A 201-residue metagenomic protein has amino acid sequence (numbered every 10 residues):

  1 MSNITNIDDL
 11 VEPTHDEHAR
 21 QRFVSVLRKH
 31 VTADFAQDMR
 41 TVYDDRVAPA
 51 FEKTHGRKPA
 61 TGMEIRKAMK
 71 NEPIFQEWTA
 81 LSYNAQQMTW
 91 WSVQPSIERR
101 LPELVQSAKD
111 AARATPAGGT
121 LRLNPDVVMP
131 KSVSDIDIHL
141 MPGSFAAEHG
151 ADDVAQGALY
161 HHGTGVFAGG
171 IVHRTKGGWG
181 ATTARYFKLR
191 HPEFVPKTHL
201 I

Functional and structural regions predicted by a protein language model:
S2-V154: N-terminal auxiliary segments of SAM/dcSAM-dependent transferases
L159-T198: Conserved alpha-helix/loop element of class I SAM-dependent methyltransferases that forms part of the SAM/SAH-binding
I201: Conserved SAM-binding loop of SAM-dependent methyltransferases across substrates and taxa, primarily the Class I
